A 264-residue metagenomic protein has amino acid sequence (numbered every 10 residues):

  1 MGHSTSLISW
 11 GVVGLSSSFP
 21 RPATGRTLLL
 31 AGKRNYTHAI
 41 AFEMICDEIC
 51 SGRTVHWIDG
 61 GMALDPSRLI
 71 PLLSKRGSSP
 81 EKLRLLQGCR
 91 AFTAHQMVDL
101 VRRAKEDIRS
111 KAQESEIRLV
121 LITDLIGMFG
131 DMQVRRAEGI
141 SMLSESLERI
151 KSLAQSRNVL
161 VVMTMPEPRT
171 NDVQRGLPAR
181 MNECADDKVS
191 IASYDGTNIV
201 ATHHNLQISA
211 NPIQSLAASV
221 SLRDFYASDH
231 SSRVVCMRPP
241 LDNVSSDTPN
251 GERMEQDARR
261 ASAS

Functional and structural regions predicted by a protein language model:
M1-S78, D257-A263: The Walker A/P-loop phosphate-binding site
R21-P22, D47-C50, S79-E81, S110-E114 (+1 more regions): Conserved catalytic network of the ASCE P-loop NTPase/AAA+ motor domain
G25-R26, G52, L83-L86, R157 (+1 more regions): Short, well-ordered alpha-helix to beta-strand connector turns
L28-L30, H56-I58, Q87-C89, V162 (+1 more regions): Hydrophobic/aromatic beta-strand patches that form the interior of the parallel beta-sheet core in alpha/beta enzyme
F42, C46, V98-R109, S144 (+1 more regions): Amphipathic, non-transmembrane alpha-helical secondary structure
I58-V134: Conserved inter-motif catalytic segment of the P-loop NTP-binding fold
A112-C184: P-loop NTPase motor core
S152-S264: Phosphate-binding/switch region of NTP-binding enzymes
